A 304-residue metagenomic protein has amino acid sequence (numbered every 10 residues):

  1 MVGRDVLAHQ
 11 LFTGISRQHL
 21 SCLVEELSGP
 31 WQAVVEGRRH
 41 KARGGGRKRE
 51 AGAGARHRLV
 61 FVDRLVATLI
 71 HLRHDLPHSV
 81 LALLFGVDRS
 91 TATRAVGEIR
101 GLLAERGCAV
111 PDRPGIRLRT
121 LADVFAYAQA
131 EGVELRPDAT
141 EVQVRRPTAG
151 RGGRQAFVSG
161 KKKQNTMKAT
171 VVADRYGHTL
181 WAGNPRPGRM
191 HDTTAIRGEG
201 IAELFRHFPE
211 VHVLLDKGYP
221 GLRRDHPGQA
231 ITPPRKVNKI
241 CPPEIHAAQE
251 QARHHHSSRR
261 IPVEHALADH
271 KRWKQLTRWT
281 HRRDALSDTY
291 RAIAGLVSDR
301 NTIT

Functional and structural regions predicted by a protein language model:
M1-L59, G221: Charged, often Cys/His-bearing segments associated with DNA-binding zinc-finger transcription factors
G54-V62, R283-T289: Structural motif
L59-H74: Short, amphipathic alpha-helical "recognition" segments used to contact nucleic acids or chromatin
V80-A104, C108-T304: Short, well-ordered secondary-structure "scaffold" segments embedded in the functional core of diverse domains
